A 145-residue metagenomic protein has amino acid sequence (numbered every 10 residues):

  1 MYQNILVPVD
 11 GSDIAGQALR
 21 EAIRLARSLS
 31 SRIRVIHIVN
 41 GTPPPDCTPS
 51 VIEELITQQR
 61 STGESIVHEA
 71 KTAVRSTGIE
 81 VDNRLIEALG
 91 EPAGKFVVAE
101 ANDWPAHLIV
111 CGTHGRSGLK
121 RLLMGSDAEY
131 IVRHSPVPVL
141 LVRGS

Functional and structural regions predicted by a protein language model:
Q3-S50, A73-D82: Small/aliphatic-rich secondary-structure junction motif
H37, L85-E87, R143: Residue-level recognition of beta-strand->loop/alpha-helix junctions
S50-E54, E100-N102, D127-A128: Short, hinge-like loop/turn segments at secondary-structure boundaries
I52-S65: A short acidic, glycine-rich active-site loop that binds or catalyzes chemistry on phosphate/adenosine moieties
T72-I109: Structural beta-alpha unit
L108-Y130: Glycine-rich, Arg-bearing micro-motifs that act as flexible, cationic patches
D127, S135-P136: Short, structured coil segments at secondary-structure junctions
V139-S145: Short, flexible loop segments at boundaries between secondary-structure elements
